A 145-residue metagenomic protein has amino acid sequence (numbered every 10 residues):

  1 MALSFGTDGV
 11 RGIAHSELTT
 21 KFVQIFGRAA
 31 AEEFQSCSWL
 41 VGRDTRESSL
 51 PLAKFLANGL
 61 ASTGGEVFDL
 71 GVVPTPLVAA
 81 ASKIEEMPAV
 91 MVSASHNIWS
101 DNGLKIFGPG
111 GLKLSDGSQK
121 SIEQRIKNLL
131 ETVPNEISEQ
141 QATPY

Functional and structural regions predicted by a protein language model:
M1-E66, I137-Y145: An N-terminal, well-structured beta->alpha segment
I13, L104-Y145: Gly/Ser/Thr-enriched, mixed-charge loops and adjacent short helices that form phosphate/oxyanion-binding elements
K21, E86-P88, A94, S118 (+1 more regions): Mixed-charge, polar/low-complexity N-terminal
K21-E32, P76, A80, K120 (+1 more regions): Short, contiguous clusters of charged residues that form electrostatic/catalytic patches at enzyme active sites, used
A31, C37-L112: Ferredoxin-reductase
